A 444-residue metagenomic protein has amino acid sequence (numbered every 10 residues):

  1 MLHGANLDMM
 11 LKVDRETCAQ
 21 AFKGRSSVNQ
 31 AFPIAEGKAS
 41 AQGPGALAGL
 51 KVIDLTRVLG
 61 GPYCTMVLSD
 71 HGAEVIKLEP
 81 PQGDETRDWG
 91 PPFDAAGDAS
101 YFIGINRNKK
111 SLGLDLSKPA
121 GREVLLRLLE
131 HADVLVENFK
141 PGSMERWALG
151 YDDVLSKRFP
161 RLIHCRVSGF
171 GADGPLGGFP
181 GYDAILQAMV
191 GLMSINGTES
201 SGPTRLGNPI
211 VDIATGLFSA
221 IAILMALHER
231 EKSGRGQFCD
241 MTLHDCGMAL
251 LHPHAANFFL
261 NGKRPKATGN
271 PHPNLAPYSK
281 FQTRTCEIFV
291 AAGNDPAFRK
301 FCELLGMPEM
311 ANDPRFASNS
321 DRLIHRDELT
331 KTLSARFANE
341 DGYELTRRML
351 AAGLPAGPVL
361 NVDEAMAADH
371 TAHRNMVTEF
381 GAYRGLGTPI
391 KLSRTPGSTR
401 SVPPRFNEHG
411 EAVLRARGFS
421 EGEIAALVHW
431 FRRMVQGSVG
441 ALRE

Functional and structural regions predicted by a protein language model:
L2, M9-K232, R405, H409-E444: N-terminal helix-loop segment corresponding to the beta1-alpha1 unit of nucleotide/adenylate-binding folds
N29-G43, D88-I103, N274, V362-E408: Active-site-adjacent capping/gating segments
Q82, G169-G171, L243-M248, T285-E287 (+2 more regions): Glycine-rich beta-alpha junction loops
A172, S200-I210, E231-G247, K266-P273 (+1 more regions): Conserved Rossmann-fold dehydrogenase catalytic segment
S201-V211, Q282-C286, T395-S398: Flexible glycine/proline-enriched surface loops and loop-helix/loop-strand junctions
G216-G236, A249-L260, C302-E309: Oxidoreductase and adenylate-handling cofactor-binding alpha/beta cores
N274-A352, A356: Aromatic-enriched alpha-helical interface/lid elements that frame and gate functional surfaces
L350-A372, R432-R433: Conserved PLP cofactor-binding pocket of PLP-dependent enzymes
